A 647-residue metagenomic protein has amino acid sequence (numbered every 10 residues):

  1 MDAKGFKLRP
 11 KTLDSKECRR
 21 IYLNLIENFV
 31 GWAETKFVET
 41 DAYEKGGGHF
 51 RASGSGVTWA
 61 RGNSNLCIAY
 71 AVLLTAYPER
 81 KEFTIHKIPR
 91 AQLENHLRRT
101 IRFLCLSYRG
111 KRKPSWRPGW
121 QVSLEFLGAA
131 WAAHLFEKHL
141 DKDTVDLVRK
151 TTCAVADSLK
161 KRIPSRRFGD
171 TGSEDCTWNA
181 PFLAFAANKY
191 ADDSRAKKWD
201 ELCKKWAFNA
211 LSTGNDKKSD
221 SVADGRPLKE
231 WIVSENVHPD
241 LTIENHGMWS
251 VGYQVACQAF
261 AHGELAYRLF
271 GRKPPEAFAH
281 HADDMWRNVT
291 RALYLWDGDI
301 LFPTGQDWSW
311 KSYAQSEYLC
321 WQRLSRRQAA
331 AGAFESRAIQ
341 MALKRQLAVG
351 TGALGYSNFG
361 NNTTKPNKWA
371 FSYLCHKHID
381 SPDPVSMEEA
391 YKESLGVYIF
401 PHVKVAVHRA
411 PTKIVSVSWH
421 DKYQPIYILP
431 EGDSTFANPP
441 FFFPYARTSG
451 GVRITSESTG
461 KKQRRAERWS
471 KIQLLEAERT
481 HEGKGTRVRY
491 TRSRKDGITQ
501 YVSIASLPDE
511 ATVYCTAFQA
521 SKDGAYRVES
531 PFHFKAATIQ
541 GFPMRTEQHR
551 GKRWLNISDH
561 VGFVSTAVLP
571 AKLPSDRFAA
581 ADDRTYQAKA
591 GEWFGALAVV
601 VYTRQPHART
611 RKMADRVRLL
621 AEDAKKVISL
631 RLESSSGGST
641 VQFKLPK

Functional and structural regions predicted by a protein language model:
M1, P646-K647: Bacterial/eukaryotic Sec-type N-terminal signal peptides
M1-R80, T84-R109: Low-complexity, Ser/Thr/Pro/Gly-enriched N-terminal "stalk/linker" regions
K36-R61, I101-F126, L135, H139-D141 (+1 more regions): Extended, helix-rich scaffolding/adaptor regions
L74, P78, E137, A191 (+1 more regions): Short coil/turn linking the two alpha-helices of tandem helical-hairpin repeats
R112-A132, D146-V403: Extracellular polysaccharide-recognition and catalytic grooves
F270-A277, L295-I628, G637-Q642: Extended polysaccharide-engagement surfaces of secreted carbohydrate-active enzymes
L630-L632, P646: Acidic, serine/threonine- and proline-rich intrinsically disordered appendage/tail regions
